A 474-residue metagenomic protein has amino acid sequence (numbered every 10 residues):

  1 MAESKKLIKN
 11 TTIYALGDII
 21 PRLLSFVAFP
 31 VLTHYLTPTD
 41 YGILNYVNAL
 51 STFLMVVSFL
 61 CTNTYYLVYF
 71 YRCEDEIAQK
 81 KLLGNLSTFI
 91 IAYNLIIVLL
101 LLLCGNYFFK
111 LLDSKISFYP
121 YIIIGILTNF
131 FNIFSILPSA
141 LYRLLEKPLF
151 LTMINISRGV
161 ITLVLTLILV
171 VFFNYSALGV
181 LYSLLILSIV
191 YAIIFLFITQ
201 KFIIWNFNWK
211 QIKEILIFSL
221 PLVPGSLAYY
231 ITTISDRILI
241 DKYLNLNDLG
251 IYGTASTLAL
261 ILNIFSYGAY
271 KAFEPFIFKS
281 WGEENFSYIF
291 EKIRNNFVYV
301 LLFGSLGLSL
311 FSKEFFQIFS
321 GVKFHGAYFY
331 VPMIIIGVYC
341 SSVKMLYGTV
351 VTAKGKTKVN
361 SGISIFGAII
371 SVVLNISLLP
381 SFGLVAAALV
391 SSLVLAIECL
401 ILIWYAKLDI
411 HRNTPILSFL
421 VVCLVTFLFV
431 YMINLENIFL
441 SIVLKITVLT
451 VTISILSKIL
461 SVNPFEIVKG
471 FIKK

Functional and structural regions predicted by a protein language model:
M1-E3, L7, A177, I193-T233 (+5 more regions): Interhelical loop/hinge segments that connect adjacent transmembrane helices in multipass membrane
M1-F26, I77-G84, T88, L149 (+3 more regions): N-terminal membrane topogenesis motif
K6-T64, N94, V98-G105, T128 (+5 more regions): Signature of the first transmembrane helix
F29, S58-E74, L144, A255 (+2 more regions): Helix-loop junctions and terminal segments of transmembrane helices in multi-pass membrane transport/translocation
D40-S58, S183, D236-I238, D248-Y267 (+4 more regions): Alpha-helical transmembrane segments of polytopic membrane transporters and translocases
N85-D113, I168, S266-A269, F290-S341 (+2 more regions): Alpha-helical transmembrane segments of multi-pass membrane transport and lipid-handling proteins
Y119, I123, T152-Q200, S256-A259 (+3 more regions): Hydrophobic alpha-helical transmembrane segments
Y431-K474: Membrane-proximal transmembrane or re-entrant/amphipathic helices at the cytosolic face
